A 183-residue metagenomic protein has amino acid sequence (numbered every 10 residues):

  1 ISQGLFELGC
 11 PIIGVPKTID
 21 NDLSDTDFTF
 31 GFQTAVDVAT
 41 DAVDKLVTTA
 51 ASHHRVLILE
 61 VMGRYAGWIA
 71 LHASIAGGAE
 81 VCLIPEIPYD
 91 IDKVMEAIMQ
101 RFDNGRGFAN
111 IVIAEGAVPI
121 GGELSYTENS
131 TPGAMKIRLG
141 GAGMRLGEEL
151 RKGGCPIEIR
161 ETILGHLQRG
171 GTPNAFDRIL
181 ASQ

Functional and structural regions predicted by a protein language model:
I1-G4, P11, F32-H53, E60-I157: Accessory alpha-helical/coil subdomains and C-terminal extensions that flank or cap enzyme catalytic cores
S2-L5, S24-T26: Short, conserved acidic/polar surface loops in the N-terminal third of protein domains
C10, V15-D22, E86-Y89, E115-V118 (+1 more regions): Short, ordered loop/turn segments at secondary-structure junctions
V15-F28, A51-S52, A76-G77: Acidic/polar active-site rim loop that often engages polyanionic ligands
P16, Q33, Y65, I69 (+2 more regions): Gly/Ser/Thr-rich beta-alpha loop segments that engage phosphate groups in nucleotides
D25-V36, G171-R178: Short beta-strand elements at the ligand-binding edges of bilobed clamshell
R138, A142-Q183: C-terminal non-catalytic interaction/assembly regions of soluble proteins
